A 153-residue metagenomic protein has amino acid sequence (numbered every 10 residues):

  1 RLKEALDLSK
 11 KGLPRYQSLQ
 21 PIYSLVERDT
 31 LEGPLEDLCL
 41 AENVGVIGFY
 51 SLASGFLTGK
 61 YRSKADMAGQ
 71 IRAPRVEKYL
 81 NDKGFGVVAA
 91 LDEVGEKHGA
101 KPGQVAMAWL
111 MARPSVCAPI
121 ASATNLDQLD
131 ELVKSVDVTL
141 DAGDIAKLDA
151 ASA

Functional and structural regions predicted by a protein language model:
R1-S152: Beta/alpha (TIM)-barrel catalytic core signal, keyed to glycine-rich beta->alpha loops juxtaposed to Asp/Glu that bind
